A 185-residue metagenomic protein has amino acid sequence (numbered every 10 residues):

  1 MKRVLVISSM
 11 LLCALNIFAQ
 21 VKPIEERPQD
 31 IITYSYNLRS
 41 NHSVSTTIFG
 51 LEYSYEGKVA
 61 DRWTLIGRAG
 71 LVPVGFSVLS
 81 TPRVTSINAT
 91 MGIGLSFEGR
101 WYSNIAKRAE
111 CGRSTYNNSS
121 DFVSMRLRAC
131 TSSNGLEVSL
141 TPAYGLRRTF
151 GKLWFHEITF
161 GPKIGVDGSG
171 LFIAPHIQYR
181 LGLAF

Functional and structural regions predicted by a protein language model:
M1-I31: Cleavable N-terminal export/targeting peptides
Q20-P73, L79, S132-G135: Short glycine/proline- and aromatic-enriched beta-strand/turn motifs that initiate or cap beta-hairpins
L38-L51, A89-L95, D121, N134-L140 (+1 more regions): Residues that define the transmembrane beta-barrel architecture of outer-membrane proteins
H42-T46, G67, D121-L127, P142 (+1 more regions): Membrane-embedded beta-strand positions of outer-membrane beta-barrel proteins
T46-G50, A69-G75, W101-S103, L127-S133 (+3 more regions): Transmembrane beta-strands of outer-membrane beta-barrel pores
E56, A60-T64, V72, N104-A106 (+2 more regions): Outer-membrane beta-barrel channels and translocator barrels
V78-V84, C111-G112, L136, S169-P175: Outer-membrane beta-barrel translocator domains and adjoining extracellular loop/strand segments of Gram-negative
I93-R108, I173-F185: Outer-membrane beta-barrel "beta-signal"
